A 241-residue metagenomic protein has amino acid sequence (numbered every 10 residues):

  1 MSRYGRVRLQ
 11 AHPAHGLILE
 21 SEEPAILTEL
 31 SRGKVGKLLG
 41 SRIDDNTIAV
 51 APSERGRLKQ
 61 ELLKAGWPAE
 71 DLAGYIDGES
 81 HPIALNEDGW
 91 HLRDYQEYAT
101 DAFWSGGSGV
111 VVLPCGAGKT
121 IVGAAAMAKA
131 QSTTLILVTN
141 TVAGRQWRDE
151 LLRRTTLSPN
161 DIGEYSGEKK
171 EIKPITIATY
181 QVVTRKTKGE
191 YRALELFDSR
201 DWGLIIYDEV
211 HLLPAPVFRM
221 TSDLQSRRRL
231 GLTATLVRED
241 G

Functional and structural regions predicted by a protein language model:
M1-G78: Extended alpha-helical interface modules used as scaffolds for assembling large macromolecular complexes
E54-G56, T141-A143, K170, Q181-T184 (+3 more regions): Conserved nucleotide-binding/hydrolysis micro-motifs of P-loop NTPases
D77-V112: Conserved pre-motif I regulatory segment
S105-A130: Walker A/P-loop
T133-N140: Conserved RecA-like ASCE P-loop NTPase motor core of nucleic-acid helicases/translocases
T141-K169: Conserved helix-turn-beta segment of the N-terminal RecA-like "Helicase ATP-binding" lobe in SF1/SF2 helicases
S166-L204, A215-M220: Conserved helix/coil segment N-terminal to the catalytic DExD/H
G203-L204, E209-G241: Post-DEXD/H (motif II) to motif III coupling segment of the RecA-like Helicase ATP-binding lobe
